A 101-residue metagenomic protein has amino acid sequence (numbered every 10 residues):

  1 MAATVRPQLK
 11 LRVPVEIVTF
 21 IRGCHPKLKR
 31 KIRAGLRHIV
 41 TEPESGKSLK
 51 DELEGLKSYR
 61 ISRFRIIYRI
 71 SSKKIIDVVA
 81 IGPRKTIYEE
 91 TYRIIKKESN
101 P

Functional and structural regions predicted by a protein language model:
M1-R30: Arg/Lys-rich, positively charged N-terminal/basic patches that mediate binding to nucleic acids
A3-T4, Q8-L11, R69-P101: Enriched for short, Lys/Arg-rich terminal
P7-L9, A34, K47, D51: Intrinsic-disorder/low-complexity peptide segments enriched for small residues
V15-E16, K31, E44, D51: Short, conserved clusters of charged catalytic residues that mark active-site and nucleotide-handling motifs
F20, G35, I94: Residues that form generic nucleotide/phosphate-binding pockets
K29, R33-R37: Short, well-structured alpha-helical segments
H38-P43: Short proline/glycine- and basic residue-enriched helix-capping loop/turn segments at helix->loop/beta transitions
E44-T86: Basic/aromatic recognition patch in beta-strand/loop cores that engages polyanionic ligands
